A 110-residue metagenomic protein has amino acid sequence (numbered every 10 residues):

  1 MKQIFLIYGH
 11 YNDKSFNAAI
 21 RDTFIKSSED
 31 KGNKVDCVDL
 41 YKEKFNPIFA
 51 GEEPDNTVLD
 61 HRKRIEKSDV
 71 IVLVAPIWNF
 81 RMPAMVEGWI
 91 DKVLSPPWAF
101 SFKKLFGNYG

Functional and structural regions predicted by a protein language model:
K2-N33: N-terminal beta1-alpha1 ligand-phosphate binding loop
F5-I7, D36-V38, V72: Hydrophobic/aromatic beta-strand patches that form the interior of the parallel beta-sheet core in alpha/beta enzyme
Y11-N12, K42-E43, W78: Short, solvent-exposed loop/turn segments at secondary-structure junctions
D13, N17, P54-T57, H61: Residue-level preference for long, well-ordered alpha-helices that form the structural scaffold of enzyme catalytic
F16-N17, P47, M82-A84: Short glycine-/acidic-enriched loop or helix-start segments at secondary-structure transitions that form or flank
A19-D22, A50-E52, V86-W89: Short, glycine/charged-enriched secondary-structure capping and boundary segments
C37-N56: N-terminal beta-loop-helix "entrance" segment that forms/cooperates in small-molecule cofactor or anionic ligand
T57-G110: Helix-loop-strand module that forms the ligand-binding subsite of alpha/beta enzymes
